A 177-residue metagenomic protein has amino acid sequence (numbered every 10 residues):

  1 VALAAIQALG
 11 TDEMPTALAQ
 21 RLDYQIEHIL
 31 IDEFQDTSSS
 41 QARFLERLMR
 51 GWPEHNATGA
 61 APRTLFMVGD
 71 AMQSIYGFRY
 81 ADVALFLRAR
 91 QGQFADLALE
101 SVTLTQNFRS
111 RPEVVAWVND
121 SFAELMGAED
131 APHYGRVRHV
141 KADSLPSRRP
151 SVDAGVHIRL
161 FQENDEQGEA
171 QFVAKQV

Functional and structural regions predicted by a protein language model:
V1-R88, T103-E113: Conserved helicase NTPase motor core
R50, Q91, N119: Residue-level marker of positions within ordered structural domains that often coincide with functionally constrained
R88, T103-Q176: Helicase-core coupling region on the C-terminal RecA-like lobe
G92-L97: Arginine/glycine-rich "motif VI" loop of SF2 helicases in the C-terminal RecA-like domain
E100: Conserved thiamine diphosphate
